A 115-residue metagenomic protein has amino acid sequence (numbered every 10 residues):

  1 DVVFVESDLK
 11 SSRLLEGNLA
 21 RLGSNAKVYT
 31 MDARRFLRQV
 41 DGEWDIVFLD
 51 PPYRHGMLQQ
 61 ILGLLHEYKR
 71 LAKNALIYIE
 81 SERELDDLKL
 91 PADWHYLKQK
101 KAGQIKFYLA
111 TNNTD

Functional and structural regions predicted by a protein language model:
D1-D115: Class I S-adenosyl-L-methionine-dependent methyltransferase catalytic core
